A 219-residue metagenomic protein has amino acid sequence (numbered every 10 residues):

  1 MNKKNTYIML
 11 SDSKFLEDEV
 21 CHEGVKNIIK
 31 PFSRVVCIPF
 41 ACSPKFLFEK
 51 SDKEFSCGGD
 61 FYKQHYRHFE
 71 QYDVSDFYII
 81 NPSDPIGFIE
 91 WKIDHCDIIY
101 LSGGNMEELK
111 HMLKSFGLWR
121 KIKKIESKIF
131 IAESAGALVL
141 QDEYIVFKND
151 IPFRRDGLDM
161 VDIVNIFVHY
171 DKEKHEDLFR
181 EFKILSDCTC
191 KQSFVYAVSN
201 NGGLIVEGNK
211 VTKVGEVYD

Functional and structural regions predicted by a protein language model:
M1-D94, I98-E107, Q192-A197, N201-D219: Extended, subdomain-level signal for the structured scaffold at the beginning of enzyme domains
L101-G103, M112, E133: Short His-Asn-centered micro-motif
K110-I129, G136-D219: Active-site-adjacent pocket-lining segments in enzyme domains
